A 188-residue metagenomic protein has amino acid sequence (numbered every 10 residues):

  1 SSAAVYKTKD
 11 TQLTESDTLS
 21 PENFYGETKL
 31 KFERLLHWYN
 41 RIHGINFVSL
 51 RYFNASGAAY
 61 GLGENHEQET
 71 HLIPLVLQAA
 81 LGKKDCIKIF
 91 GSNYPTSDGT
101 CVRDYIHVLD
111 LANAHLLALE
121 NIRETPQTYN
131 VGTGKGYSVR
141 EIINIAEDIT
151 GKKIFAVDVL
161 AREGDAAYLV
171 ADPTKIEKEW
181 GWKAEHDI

Functional and structural regions predicted by a protein language model:
S1, V48-N54, D104, N130-G132: Structural signature of the Rossmann-like NAD(P)-dependent dehydrogenase/reductase core
S2-A4, R51-N54, G91-N93, P173: Short, small-residue-rich loop/turn micro-motifs
S2-V5, G57-Y60, Y94, E120 (+1 more regions): Active-site proximal helix/loop that lines the substrate pocket of Rossmann-like NAD(P)-dependent oxidoreductase domains
A4-N54, G61-H71: Catalytic helix-loop patch of NAD(P)-dependent Rossmann-fold dehydrogenases
Y60-L62, T100-C101: Short acidic, glycine/proline-rich loop/turn micro-motifs
T70-I73, H107: C-terminal catalytic core of Y-nucleophile DNA break-rejoin enzymes
Q78-I188: C-terminal substrate-binding subdomain of Rossmann-fold SDR/epimerase-dehydratase oxidoreductases
